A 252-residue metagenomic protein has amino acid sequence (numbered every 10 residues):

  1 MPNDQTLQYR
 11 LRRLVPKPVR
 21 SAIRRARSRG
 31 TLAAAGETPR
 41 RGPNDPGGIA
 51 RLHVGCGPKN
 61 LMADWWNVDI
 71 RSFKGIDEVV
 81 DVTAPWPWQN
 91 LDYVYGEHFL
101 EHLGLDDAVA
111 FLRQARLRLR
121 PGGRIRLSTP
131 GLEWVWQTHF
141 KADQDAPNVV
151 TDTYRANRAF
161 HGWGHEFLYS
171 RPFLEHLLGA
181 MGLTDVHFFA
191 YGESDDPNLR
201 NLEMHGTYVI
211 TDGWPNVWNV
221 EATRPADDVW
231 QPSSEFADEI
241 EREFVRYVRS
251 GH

Functional and structural regions predicted by a protein language model:
M1-D45, E243-H252: Membrane-proximal basic amphipathic "stem/tether" segments
N3-I23, V54, L61-A63, I70-R71 (+1 more regions): Short N-terminal signal/transit or membrane-insertion segments and the immediately adjacent low-complexity/disordered
Y9-L14, R24-R29, R41, H53-K59 (+3 more regions): A broad, low-specificity signal for short, low-complexity segments enriched in glycine/proline and polar/charged
V15-R41, H98-A108, L112, N148-W163: Short, charged N-terminal helix-start/capping segments
R25-K59, S194, L199, D212-P215 (+1 more regions): SAM-dependent nucleic-acid methyltransferase catalytic core
P43, W88, D92, T211: Residue-level marker of regulatory loop/turn positions in helix-turn-helix DNA-binding domains and in histidine
I49-V135, V220-A226: Conserved SAM-binding loop
D107-A110, Q114-R120, R124-H252: S-adenosyl-L-methionine-dependent methyltransferase catalytic module, highlighting the catalytic core
